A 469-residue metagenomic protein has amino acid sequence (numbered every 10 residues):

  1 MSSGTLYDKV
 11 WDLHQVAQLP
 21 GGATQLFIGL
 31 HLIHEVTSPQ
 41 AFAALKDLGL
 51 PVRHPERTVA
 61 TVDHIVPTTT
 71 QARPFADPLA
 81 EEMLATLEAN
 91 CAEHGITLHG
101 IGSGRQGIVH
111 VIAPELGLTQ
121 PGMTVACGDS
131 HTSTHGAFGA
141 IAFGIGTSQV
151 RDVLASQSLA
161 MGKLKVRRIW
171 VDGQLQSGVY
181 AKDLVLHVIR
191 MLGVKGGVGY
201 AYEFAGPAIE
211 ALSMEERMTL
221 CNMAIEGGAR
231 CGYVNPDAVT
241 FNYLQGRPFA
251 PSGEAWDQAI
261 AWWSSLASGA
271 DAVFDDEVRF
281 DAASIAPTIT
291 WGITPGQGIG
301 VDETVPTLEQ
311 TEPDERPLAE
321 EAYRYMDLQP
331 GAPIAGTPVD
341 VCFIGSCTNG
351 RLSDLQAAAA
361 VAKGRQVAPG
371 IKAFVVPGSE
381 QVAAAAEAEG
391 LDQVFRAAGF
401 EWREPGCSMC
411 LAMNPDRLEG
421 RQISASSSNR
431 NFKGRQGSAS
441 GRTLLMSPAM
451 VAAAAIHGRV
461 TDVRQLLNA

Functional and structural regions predicted by a protein language model:
M1-A469: Fe-S-dependent hydro-lyases/dehydratases of central metabolism
